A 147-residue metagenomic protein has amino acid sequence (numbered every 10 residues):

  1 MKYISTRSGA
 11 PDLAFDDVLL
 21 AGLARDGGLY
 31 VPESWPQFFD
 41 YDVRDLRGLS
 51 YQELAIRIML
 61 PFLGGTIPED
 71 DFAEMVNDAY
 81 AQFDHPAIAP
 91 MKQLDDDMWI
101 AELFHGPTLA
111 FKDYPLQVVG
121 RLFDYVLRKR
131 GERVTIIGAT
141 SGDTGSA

Functional and structural regions predicted by a protein language model:
M1-A147: PLP-dependent amino-acid enzyme catalytic core
